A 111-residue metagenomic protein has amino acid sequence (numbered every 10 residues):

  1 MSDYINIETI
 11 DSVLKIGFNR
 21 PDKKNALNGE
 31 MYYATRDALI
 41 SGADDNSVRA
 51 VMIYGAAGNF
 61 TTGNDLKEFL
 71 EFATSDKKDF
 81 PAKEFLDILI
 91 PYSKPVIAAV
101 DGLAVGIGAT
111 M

Functional and structural regions predicted by a protein language model:
M1-A56: Conserved CoA-thioester-binding segment of acyl-CoA-metabolizing enzymes
N19, N25, G63, G102 (+1 more regions): Conserved phosphate-binding and hydrolysis motifs of nucleotide-dependent enzymes
K23-K24, E71, S93-K94: A short, structure-level motif marking secondary-structure boundaries and short turns
G29, N64-L66, T110-M111: Short amphipathic alpha-helical segments
I40, G55-P91, A104: Glycine- (often His-adjacent) and acidic-residue-rich active-site loop that binds/positions the CoA thioester
I88-M111: Glycine-rich beta-to-alpha active-site loop
